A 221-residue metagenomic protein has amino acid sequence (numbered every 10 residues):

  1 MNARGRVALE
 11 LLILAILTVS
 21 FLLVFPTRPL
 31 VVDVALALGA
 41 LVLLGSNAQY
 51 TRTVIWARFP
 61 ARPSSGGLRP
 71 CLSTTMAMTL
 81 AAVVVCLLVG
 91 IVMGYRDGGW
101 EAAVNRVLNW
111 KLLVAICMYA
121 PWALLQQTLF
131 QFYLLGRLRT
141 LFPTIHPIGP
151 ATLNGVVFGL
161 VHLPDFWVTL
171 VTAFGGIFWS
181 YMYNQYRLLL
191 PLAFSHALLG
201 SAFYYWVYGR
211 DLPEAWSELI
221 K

Functional and structural regions predicted by a protein language model:
M1-A8, P121, G136-H146, L160-W167: Short, amphipathic, aromatic/basic-enriched membrane-interface segments that mark the entry/exit of transmembrane
M1-W56: Alpha-helical transmembrane segments in multi-pass membrane proteins
L14-L23, V83-L88, G155-L163, A197-V207: Aromatic-anchored segments of alpha-helical transmembrane domains
F25-P26, W56-L125, L135-L141, P213-L219: Juxtamembrane helix-loop-helix connectors linking adjacent transmembrane helices in multi-pass membrane enzymes
D33-V42, L112-L113, L125, L129 (+2 more regions): Membrane-embedded alpha-helical segments of multi-pass membrane proteins, especially the transmembrane helices
A77, P121, L153-V157, F194 (+1 more regions): Hydrophobic residues within alpha-helical transmembrane segments of multi-pass solute transporters/permease subunits
T128-L153, Y181-L188: Membrane-interface helix/loop boundary segments of multi-pass membrane proteins
W167-K221: Functionally important transmembrane alpha-helices
